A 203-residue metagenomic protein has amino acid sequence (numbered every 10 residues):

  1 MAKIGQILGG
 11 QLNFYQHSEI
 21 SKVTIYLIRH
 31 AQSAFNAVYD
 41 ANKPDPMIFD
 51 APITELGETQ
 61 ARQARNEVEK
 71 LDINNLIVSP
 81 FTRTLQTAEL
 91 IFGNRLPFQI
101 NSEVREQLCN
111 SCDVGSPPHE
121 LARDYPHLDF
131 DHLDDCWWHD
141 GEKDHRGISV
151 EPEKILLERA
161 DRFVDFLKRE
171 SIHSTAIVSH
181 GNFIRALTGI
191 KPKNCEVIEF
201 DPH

Functional and structural regions predicted by a protein language model:
G5-L8, H17-S21, L71-E103, A122-W138 (+1 more regions): Conserved histidine-centered catalytic loops in small-molecule metabolism enzymes
V23-T24, I28-I100, C195: Active-site-proximal alpha-helix that buttresses catalytic centers in soluble enzyme cores
Q32, T82, V104-R105, N182-I184: Catalytic metal-binding/acid-base residues of hydrolase active sites
A37-V38, N42, P46-P52, N94-E158: Phosphate-handling substructures
A37-V38, T87-A88, N110, A186-G189: Short glycine-/acidic-enriched loop or helix-start segments at secondary-structure transitions that form or flank
Q63-E67, D124, R162-F166: A generic secondary-structure signal
V78-S79, E158, V178-S179: Short beta-strand scaffold positions
D161-H203: Active-site-adjacent alpha-helix immediately C-terminal to a catalytic or transition-state-stabilizing loop
